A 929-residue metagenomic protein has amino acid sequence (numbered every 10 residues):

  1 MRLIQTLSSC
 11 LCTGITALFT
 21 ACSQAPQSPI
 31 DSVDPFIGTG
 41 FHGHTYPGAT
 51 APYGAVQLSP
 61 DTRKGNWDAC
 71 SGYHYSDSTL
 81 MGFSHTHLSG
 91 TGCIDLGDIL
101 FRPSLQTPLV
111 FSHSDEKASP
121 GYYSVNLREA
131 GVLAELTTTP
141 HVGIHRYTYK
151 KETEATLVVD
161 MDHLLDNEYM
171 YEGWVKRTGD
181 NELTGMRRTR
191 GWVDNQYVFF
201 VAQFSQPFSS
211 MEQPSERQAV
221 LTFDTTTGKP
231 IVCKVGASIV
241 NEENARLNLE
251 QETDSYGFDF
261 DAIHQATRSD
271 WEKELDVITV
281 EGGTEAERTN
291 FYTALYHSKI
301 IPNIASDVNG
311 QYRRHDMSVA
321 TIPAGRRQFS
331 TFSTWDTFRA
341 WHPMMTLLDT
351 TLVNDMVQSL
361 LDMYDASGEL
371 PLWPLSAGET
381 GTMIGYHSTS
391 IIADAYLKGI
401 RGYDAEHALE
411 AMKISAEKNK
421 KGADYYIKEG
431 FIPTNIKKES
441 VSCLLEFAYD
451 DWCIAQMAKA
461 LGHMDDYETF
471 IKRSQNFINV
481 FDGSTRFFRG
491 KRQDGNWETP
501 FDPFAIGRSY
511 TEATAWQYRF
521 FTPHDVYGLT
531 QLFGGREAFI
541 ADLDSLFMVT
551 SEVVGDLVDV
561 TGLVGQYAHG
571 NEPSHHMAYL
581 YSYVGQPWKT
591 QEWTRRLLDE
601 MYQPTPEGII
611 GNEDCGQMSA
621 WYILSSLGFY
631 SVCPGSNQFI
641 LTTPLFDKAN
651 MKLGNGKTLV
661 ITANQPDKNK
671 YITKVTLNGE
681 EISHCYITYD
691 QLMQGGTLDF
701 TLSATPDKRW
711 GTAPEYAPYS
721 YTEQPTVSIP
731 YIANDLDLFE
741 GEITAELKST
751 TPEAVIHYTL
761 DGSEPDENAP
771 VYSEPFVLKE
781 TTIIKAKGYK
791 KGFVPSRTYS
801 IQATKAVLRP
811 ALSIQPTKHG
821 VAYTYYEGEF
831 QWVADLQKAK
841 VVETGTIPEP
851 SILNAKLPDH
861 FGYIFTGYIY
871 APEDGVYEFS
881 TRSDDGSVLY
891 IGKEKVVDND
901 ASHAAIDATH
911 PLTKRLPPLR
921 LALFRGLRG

Functional and structural regions predicted by a protein language model:
T20-A21: C-terminal motif of bacterial Sec signal peptides marking the signal peptidase cleavage site
A25-S390, Y396-L445, C453-N479, T485-F488 (+8 more regions): Accessory carbohydrate-recognition regions in carbohydrate-active enzymes
K151-T153, D667-K670, S749-V755, R882-G886: Short proline/glycine-enriched turn/loop motifs at strand-loop junctions of beta-rich domains
P230, G695, E742, K779-I783 (+2 more regions): Extracellular Ig-like/FN3 beta-sandwich strand-entry sites
K674-T676, V755-T759, E878-S880, V888-Y890: Beta-strand signatures of extracellular beta-sandwich domains
Y719-T824, E829-A834, K840-G867, Y890-G892 (+4 more regions): Short, compositionally stereotyped local motifs that mark structural "simplifiers"
L747-S749, I869-A871, G875-L889, L919: Aromatic-lined ligand-binding clefts that engage carbohydrates, nucleic acids, or primary amines
L921-R928: Short beta-strand-plus-loop segments that form exposed binding edges in beta-rich domains
